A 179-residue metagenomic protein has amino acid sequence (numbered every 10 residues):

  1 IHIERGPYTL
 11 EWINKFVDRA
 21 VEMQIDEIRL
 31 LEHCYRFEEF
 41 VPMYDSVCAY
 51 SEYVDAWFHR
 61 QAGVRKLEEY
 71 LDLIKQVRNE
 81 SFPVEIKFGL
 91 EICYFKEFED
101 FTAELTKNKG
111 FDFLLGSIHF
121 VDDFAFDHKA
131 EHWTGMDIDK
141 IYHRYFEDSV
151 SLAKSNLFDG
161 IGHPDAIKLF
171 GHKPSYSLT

Functional and structural regions predicted by a protein language model:
I1-K96, F170-L178: An N-terminally biased module of ancient metal coordination in phosphate/nucleic-acid-related enzymes
Y8-R19, E97-L105, R144-L152: Short, acidic/polar
K15-D18, V47-Y50, L105-K109, W133-M136: Short, low-complexity, polar/charged sequence segments that are solvent-exposed and flexible
V21-E22, L73-P83, T102-D112, S151-L157: Acidic (Asp/Glu)-rich catalytic clusters
F40-P42, F101, D127-K129: Short aromatic-enriched loop/helix-cap "lid" or pocket-rim segments at secondary-structure transitions that line
I92, K96, N108-F111, L115-T179: Domain-core and long-helix interface of multi-subunit machines
